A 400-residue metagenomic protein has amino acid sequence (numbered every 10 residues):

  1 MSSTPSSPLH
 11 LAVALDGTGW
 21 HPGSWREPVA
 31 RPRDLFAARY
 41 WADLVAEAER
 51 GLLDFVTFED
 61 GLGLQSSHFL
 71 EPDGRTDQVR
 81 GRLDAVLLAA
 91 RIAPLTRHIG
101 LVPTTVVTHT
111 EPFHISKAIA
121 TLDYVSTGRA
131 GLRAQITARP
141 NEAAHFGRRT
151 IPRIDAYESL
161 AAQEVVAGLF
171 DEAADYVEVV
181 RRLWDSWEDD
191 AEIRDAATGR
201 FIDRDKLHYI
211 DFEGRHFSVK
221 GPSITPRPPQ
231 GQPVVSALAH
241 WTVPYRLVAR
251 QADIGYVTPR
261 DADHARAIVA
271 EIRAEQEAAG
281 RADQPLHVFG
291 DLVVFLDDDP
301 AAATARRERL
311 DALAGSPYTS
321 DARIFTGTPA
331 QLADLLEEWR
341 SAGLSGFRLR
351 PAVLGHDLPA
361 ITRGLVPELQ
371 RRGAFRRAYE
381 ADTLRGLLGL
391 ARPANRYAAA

Functional and structural regions predicted by a protein language model:
S2-T96, Q230-P233, D382, A398-A400: N-terminal beta1-alpha1-beta2 module of alpha/beta enzyme domains
P5-S6, A46-R50, A90-R97, D123-T127 (+3 more regions): Acidic (Asp/Glu)-rich catalytic clusters
S7, E111-R246, R250-Q251, Q284 (+2 more regions): Internal, glycine-rich beta/alpha segment that forms the wall or movable "lid" of small-molecule/cofactor binding
L9-L15, V56-F58, I99-T105, G128-A134 (+4 more regions): Hydrophobic faces of well-ordered beta-strands that scaffold small-molecule active sites in alpha/beta enzyme cores
L11, A48, L52, I92 (+8 more regions): Conserved, mostly hydrophobic/aromatic
G23-R39, T104-F113, I136, R149-A167 (+3 more regions): Active-site mouth loops of central-metabolism enzymes
L101-V102, V125, G131, S218 (+10 more regions): Membrane-embedded alpha-helical bundles of multi-pass transporters/translocases, especially carrier/permease families
F146-I154, Y176-R181, A265-E275, L354-F375: C-terminal helical cap(s) of enzyme catalytic domains, especially alpha/beta-barrels
